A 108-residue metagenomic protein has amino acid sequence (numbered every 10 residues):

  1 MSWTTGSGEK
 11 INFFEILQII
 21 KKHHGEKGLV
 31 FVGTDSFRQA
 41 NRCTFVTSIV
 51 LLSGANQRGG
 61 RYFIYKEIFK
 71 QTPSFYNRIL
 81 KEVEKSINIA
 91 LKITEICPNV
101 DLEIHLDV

Functional and structural regions predicted by a protein language model:
M1-F31: Basic, amphipathic N-terminal segments that precede the first structured/catalytic domain
S2-T5, N12-F13, K85, I89 (+1 more regions): Small-residue-enriched hydrophobic alpha-helices in membranes
I11, T44, K81-E84: Conserved active-site and cofactor/substrate-binding residues in soluble primary-metabolism enzymes
F31, V100-D107: Short glycine-rich phosphate-binding loop at a beta-alpha junction
V32-G33, F37-R61: Acidic, metal-ligating active-site segments
G60-I68: Short amphipathic beta-strand/extended segments with alternating polar/hydrophobic composition
I68-C97: Acidic helix/loop or adjacent segment enriched in Glu/Asp that either coordinates divalent metal
